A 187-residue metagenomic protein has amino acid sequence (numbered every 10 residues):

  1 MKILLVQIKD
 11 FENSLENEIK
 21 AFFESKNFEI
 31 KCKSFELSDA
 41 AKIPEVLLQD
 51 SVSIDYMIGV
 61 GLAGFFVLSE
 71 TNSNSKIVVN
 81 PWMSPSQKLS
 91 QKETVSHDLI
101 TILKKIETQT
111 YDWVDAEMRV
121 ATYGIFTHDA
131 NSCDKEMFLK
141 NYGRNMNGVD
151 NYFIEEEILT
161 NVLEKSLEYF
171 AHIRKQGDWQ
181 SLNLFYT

Functional and structural regions predicted by a protein language model:
M1-K2, R119: A short, charged/proline- and glycine-enriched loop that marks the coil->beta-strand transition at the N-terminal
K2-S51: Active-site catalytic motif of lipid deacylating hydrolases and related acyltransferases
L4-I8, I58, I125-T127: Short hydrophobic segments within beta-strands
E12-K20, V67, K135-L139: Short, highly selective alpha-helical patches that border small-molecule cofactor pockets in redox/cofactor-processing
D55-I58, S75-I77: Residue in the alpha/beta-hydrolase core beta-strand immediately N-terminal to the catalytic nucleophile
I58-L68: Gly/Ala-rich beta-loop-alpha elbow adjacent to hydrolase catalytic centers
S69-S75: Conserved hydrolase catalytic core segment
S75-T187: The alpha/beta-hydrolase serine catalytic core
